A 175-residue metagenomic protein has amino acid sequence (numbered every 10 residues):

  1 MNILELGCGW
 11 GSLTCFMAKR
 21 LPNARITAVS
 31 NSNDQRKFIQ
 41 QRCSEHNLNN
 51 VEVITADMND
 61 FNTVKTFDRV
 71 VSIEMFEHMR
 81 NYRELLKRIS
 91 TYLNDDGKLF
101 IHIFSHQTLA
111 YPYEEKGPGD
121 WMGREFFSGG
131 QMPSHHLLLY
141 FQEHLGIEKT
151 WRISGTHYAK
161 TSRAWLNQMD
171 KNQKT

Functional and structural regions predicted by a protein language model:
M1-G9: Conserved class I S-adenosyl-L-methionine
S12-P22: Conserved SAM-binding loop of SAM-dependent methyltransferases across substrates and taxa, primarily the Class I
I39-Q40: Conserved SAM-binding loop
H46-M58: Conserved SAM-binding strand-loop segment of SAM-dependent methyltransferases
N59-V70: A short acidic, Gly/Pro-enriched loop at the edge of an enzyme's catalytic core that lines a small-molecule cofactor
R83-D95: A short glycine-rich, Lys/Arg-flanked "PGG" loop and its adjoining helix->strand segment in the class I
D96-F104: Conserved beta-strand signature within the Rossmann-like core of class I S-adenosyl-L-methionine
S105, Y111-T175: Substrate-binding/catalytic lobe of Class I Rossmann-like enzymes that use SAM or dcSAM, i.e., the mid-to-C-terminal
